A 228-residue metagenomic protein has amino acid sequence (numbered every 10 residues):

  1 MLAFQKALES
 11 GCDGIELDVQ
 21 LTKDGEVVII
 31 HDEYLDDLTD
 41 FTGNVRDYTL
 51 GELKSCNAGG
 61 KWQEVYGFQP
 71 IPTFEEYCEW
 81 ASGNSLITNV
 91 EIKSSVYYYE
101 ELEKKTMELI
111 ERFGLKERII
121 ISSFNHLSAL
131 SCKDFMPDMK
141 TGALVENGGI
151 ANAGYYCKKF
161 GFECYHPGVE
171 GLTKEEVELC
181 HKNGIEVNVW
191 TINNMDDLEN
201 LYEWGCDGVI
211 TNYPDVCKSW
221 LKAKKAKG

Functional and structural regions predicted by a protein language model:
M1-G228: Phosphate-group recognition and catalysis centered on beta-loop-alpha active-site segments
